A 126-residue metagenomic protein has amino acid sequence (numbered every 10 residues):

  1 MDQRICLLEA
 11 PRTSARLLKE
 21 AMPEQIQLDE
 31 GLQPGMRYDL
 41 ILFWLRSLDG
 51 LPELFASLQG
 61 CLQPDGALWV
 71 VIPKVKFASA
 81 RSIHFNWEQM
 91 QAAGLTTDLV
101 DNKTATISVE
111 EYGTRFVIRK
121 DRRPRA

Functional and structural regions predicted by a protein language model:
M1-P11: Conserved class I S-adenosyl-L-methionine
R12-L18, A78-A80: Short, charged/polar "capping" segments at the starts of alpha-helices and the immediately preceding loops
I26-R37: Short acidic low-complexity segments
I41-L51: Short, glycine-rich nucleotide/cofactor-binding loops
P52-P64: A short glycine-rich, Lys/Arg-flanked "PGG" loop and its adjoining helix->strand segment in the class I
P64-K74: Conserved beta-strand signature within the Rossmann-like core of class I S-adenosyl-L-methionine
S82-T106: Conserved Class I S-adenosyl-L-methionine
T97-A126: Class I S-adenosyl-L-methionine
